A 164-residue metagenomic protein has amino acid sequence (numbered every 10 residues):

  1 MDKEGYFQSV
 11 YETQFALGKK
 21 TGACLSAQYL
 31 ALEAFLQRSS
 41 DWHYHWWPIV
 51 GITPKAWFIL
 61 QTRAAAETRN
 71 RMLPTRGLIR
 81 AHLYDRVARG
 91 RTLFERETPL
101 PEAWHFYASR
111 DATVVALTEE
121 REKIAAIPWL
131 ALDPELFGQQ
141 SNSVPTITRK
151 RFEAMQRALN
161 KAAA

Functional and structural regions predicted by a protein language model:
M1-P74, A125-A163: Nuclease and nuclease-like effector domains acting on nucleic acids or nucleotide cofactors
C24-S26, I79-R80, V114-T118: A structural signal for short, well-ordered beta-strand segments and their strand-loop junctions that often border
R71-A108: Histidine-centered nuclease catalytic patch
F106-D133: Short Cys/His-centered divalent metal-binding micro-motifs
